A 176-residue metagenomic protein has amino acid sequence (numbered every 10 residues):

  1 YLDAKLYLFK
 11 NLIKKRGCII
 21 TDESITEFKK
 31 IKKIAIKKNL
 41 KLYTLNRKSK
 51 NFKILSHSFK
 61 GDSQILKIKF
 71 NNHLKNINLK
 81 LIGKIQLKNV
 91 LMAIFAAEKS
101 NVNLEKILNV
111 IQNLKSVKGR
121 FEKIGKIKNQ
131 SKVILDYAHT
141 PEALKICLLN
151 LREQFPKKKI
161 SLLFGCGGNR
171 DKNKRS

Functional and structural regions predicted by a protein language model:
L2-K132, K157-K158: Acidic, Mg2+-coordinating active-site environments of NTP-dependent enzymes
L8, N89-M92, H139, K145 (+1 more regions): Hydrophobic side chains within alpha-helical segments
T21, L135, F164: Active-site flanking residues adjacent to catalytic metal/cofactor-binding acidic residues
I82-K84, H139, G167: Structured loop/turn residues at secondary-structure junctions
Q112, S116-V117, P141-S176: Active-site beta-alpha connecting loops in nucleotide-dependent enzymes
V133-H139: Switch II (G3) loop of P-loop NTPases
